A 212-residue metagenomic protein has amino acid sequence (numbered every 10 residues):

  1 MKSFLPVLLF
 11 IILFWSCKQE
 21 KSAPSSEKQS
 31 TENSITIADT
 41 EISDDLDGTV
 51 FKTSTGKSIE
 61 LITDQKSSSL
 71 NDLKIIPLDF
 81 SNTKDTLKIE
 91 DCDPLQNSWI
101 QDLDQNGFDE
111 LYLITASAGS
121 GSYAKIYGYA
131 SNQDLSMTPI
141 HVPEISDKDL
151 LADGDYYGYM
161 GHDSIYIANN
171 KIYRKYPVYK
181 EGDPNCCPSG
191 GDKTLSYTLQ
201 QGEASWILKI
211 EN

Functional and structural regions predicted by a protein language model:
M1-W15: Sec-dependent bacterial lipoprotein signal peptides
C17-Q96, W206-N212: Terminal domain-start segments
K52, S98-N106: Acidic, divalent-cation-chelating loop motifs in proteins
K57-L61, L103-A116, N169-Y173: Acidic/hydrophobic-patterned starts of short beta strands in beta-sheet-rich repeat architectures
D64, D72-K84, Y123-P143, S196-Q201: Beta-propeller blade repeat segments, especially FG-GAP/WD-type strand-to-loop junctions in 6- to 7-bladed propeller
K66-S68, S117-S120, Y179-D183: Short glycine/acidic-enriched loop and turn motifs that connect beta-strands
P94-W99, G161: Beta-rich catalytic cores
K125, L135-Y197, N212: Short aromatic loop motif centered on NTY/YTY
